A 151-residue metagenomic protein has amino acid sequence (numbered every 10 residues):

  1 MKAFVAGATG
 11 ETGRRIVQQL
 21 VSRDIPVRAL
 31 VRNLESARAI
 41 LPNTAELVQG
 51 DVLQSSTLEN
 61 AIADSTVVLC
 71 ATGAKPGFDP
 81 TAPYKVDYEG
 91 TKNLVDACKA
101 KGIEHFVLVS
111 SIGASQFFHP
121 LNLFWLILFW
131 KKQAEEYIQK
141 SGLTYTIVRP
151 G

Functional and structural regions predicted by a protein language model:
K2, T66-V67, H105: Structural motif
K2-I25: N-terminal Rossmann NAD(P)H-binding glycine-rich loop of SDR-like oxidoreductase domains
F4, R28, T146: Conserved beta-strand positions in the Rossmann-like core of class I SAM-dependent methyltransferases
F4, V48, V107: Conserved Rossmann-like nucleotide-binding pocket used by diverse enzymes that bind dinucleotide cofactors
A8, A29, E35-A100, S115: NAD(P)H-binding glycine-rich loop region in Rossmannoid oxidoreductase-like domains and their noncatalytic homologs
R23, D64, S141: Conserved dinucleotide-binding and phosphotransfer motif residues
A74-G151: Glycine-/Pro-rich loop/turn segments that contact NAD(P) or position catalytic residues in Rossmann-like domains
